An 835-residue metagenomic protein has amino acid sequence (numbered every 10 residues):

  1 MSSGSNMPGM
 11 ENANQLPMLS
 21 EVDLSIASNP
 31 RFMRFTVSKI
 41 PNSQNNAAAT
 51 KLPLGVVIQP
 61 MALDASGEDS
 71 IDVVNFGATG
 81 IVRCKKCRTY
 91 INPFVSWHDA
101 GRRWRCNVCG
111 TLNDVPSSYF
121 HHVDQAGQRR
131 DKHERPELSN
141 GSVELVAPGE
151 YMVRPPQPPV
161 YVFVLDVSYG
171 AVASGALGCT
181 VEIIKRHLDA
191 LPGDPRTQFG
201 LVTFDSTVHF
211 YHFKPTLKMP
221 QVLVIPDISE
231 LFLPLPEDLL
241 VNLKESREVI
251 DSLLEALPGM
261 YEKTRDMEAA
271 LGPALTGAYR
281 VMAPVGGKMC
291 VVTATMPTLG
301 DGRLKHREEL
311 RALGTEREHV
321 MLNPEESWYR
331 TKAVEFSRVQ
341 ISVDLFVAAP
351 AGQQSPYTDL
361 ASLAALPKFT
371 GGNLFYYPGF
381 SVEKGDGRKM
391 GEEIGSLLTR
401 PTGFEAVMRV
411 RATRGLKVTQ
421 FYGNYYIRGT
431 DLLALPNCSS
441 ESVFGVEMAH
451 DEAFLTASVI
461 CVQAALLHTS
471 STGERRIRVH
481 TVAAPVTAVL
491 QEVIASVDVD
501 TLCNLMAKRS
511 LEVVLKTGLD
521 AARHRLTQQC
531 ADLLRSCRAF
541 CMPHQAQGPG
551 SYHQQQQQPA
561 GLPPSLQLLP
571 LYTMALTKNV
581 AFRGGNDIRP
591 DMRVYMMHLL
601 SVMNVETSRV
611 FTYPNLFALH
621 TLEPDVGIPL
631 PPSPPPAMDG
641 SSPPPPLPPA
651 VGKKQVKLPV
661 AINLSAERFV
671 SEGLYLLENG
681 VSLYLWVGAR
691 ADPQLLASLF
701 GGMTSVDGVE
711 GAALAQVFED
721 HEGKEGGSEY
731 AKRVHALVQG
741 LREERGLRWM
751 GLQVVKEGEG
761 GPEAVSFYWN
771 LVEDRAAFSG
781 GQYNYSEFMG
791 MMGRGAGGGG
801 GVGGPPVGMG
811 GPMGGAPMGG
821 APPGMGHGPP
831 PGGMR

Functional and structural regions predicted by a protein language model:
M1-R835: Extended acidic, low-complexity intrinsically disordered regions
